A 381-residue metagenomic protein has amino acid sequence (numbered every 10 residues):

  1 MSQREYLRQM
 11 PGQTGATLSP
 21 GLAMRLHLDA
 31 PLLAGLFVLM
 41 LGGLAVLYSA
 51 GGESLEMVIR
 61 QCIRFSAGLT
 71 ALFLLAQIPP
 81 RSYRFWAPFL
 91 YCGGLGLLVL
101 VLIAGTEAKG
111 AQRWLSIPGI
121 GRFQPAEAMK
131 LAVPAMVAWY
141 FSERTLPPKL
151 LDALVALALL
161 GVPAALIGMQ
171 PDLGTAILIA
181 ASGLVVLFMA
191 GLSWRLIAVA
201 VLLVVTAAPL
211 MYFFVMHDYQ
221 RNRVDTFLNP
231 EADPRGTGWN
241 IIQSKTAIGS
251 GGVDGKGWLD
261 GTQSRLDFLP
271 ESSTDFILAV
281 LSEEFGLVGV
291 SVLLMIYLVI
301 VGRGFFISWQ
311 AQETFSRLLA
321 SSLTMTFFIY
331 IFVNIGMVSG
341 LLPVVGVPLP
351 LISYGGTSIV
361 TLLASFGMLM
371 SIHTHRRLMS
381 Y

Functional and structural regions predicted by a protein language model:
M1-S19, V333-Y381: A juxtamembrane structural motif centered on a specific transmembrane helix
L18, S54, L157, G236 (+3 more regions): Juxtamembrane loop-helix boundary motifs flanking transmembrane segments in multi-pass membrane proteins
S19-H27, R81-Y83, G191: Short, Lys/Arg-rich N-terminal segment immediately upstream of the first membrane anchor
L32-N240, A279-S339, A364-M368: Hydrophobic alpha-helical transmembrane segments of multi-pass inner membrane proteins, especially in bacterial systems
G119-M129, M169-P171, G252-K256, V347-L362: Glycine/serine-rich anion-binding loops at beta->alpha junctions that coordinate negatively charged ligand groups
D172-I177, G255-G261, S272-T274, S291 (+3 more regions): Transmembrane helix boundary and interhelical junction motifs in multipass membrane proteins
G238-L259: Extracytosolic (periplasmic/ER-lumenal) interhelical loops and adjacent juxtamembrane/interface segments of multi-pass
G252-V288, A311, F315: Long extracytoplasmic/lumenal interhelical loops at the membrane interface of multi-pass membrane proteins
